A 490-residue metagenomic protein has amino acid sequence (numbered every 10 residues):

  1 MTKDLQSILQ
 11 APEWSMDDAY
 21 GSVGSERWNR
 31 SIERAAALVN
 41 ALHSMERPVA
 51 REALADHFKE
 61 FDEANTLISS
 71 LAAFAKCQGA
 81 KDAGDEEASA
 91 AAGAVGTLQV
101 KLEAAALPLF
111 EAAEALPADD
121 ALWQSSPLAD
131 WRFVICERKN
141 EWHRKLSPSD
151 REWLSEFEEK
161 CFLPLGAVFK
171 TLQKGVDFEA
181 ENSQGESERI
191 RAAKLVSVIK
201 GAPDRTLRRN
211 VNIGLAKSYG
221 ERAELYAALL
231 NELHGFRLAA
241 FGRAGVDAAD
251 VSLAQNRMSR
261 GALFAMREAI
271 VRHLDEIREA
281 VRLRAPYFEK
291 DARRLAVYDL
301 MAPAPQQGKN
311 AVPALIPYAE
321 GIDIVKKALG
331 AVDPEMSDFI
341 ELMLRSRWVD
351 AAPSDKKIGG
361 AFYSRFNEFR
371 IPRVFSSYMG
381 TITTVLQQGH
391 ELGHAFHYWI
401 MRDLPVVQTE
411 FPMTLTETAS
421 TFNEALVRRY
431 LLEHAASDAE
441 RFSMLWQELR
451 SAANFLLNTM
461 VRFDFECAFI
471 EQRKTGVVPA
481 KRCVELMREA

Functional and structural regions predicted by a protein language model:
M1-A311: A well-structured
N182-G201, D247, A304-G389, G393-Y398: Active-site-adjacent "gating/activation" loops or surface patches in catalytic cores
G185, A285-A304, L342-P353, P412 (+2 more regions): A glycine-rich phosphate-binding loop feature that marks nucleotide/adenosyl-phosphate handling sites
Y287-A328, H397, S443-M444, L449-M460: Long, K/E/R/D-enriched contiguous segments that form extended
A331-F339, A395, W399-Q408, V427-F442 (+1 more regions): Secondary-structure transition/capping motifs at alpha-helix termini and the adjoining loop/turn into the next element
R373-S377, L404-M413, F442-S451, I470-Q472: Short beta-alpha connecting loops at secondary-structure transitions that line or flank enzyme active sites
L386-Q387, Y398-A425: Post-HEXXH active-site segment of zinc metalloproteases
R429-A490: Long, amphipathic alpha-helical stalk/connector segments used for oligomerization, subunit docking, or mechanical
